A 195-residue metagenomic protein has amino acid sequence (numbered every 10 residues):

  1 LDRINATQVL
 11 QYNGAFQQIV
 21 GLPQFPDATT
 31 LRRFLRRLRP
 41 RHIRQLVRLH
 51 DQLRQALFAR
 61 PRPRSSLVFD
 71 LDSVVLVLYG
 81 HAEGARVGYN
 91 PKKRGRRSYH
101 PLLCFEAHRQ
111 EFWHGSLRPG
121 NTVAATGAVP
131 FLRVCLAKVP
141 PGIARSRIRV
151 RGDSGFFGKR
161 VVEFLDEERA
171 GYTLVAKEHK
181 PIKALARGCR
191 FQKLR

Functional and structural regions predicted by a protein language model:
R3-I19: DNA-recognition alpha helix
I4, N13, A28-L31, R39-L46 (+3 more regions): Alpha-helix initiation and N-capping motif
I4-T7, D27, L31, S65-L76 (+3 more regions): Short, conserved catalytic/metal-binding motifs centered on acidic residues
Q11-A15, L35, R39, L136-I143 (+1 more regions): Structural signal for hydrophobic packing residues in well-ordered secondary-structure cores of soluble enzyme domains
Q24: A short alpha->loop->secondary-structure connector
T30-L103: Active-site-proximal, Lys/Arg-enriched surface segment that forms a nucleic-acid-binding/basic interface patch
H108-G120: Gly-rich Lys/Arg/Thr-decorated short loops/hinges at beta-loop-alpha junctions or inter-strand turns that position
L117-R195: An internal, acidic/charged active-site-proximal segment that coordinates divalent cations and/or engages
